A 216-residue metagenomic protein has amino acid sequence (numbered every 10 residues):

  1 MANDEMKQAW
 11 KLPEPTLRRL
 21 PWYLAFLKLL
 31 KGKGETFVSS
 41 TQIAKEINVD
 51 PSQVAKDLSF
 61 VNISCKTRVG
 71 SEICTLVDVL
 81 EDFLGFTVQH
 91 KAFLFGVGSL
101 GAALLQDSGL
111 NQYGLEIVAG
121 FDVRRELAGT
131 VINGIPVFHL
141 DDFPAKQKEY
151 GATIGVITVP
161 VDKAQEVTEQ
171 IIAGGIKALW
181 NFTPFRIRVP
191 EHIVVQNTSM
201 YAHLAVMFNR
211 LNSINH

Functional and structural regions predicted by a protein language model:
M1-T36: Extreme N-terminal segment that seeds HTH/winged-HTH DNA-binding domains in transcriptional regulators
K7, F37, T41, E46-K91: HTH-adjacent hinge/linker in prokaryotic transcriptional regulators
P13-T16, G70, V161: Conserved phosphate/pyrophosphate-binding and hydrolysis machinery centered on Walker-type P-loop NTPases, extending
K28-K31, N133-H216: Phosphate-bearing ligand-interacting subdomains that bind or position ATP/ADP/UDP/GDP/NAD(P) or nucleotide-linked
G85-R125: Glycine-rich adenosine-cofactor-binding loop
